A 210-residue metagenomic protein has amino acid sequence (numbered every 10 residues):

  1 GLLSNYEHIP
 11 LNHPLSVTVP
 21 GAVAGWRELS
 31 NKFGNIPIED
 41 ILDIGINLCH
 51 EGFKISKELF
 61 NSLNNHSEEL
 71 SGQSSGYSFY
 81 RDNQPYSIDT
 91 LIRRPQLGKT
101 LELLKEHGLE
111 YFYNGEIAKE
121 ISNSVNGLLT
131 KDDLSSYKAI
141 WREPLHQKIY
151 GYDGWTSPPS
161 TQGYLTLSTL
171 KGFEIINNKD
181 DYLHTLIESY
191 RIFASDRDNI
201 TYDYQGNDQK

Functional and structural regions predicted by a protein language model:
G1-T161: Noncatalytic scaffold domains of N-terminal-nucleophile
G21-A24, Y164, H184, E188: Generic recognition of short, well-ordered alpha-helical interface segments
G25, T100, S168, G172 (+1 more regions): Generic recognition of well-ordered alpha-helical segments
N31-I36, E106-L109, F173-K179, D198-T201: Short helix-capping/linker segments at secondary-structure and domain boundaries
G163-N177: M16/insulysin-pitrilysin zinc metalloprotease superfamily fold
N177-K210: Internal maturation/activation junctions in enzymes
